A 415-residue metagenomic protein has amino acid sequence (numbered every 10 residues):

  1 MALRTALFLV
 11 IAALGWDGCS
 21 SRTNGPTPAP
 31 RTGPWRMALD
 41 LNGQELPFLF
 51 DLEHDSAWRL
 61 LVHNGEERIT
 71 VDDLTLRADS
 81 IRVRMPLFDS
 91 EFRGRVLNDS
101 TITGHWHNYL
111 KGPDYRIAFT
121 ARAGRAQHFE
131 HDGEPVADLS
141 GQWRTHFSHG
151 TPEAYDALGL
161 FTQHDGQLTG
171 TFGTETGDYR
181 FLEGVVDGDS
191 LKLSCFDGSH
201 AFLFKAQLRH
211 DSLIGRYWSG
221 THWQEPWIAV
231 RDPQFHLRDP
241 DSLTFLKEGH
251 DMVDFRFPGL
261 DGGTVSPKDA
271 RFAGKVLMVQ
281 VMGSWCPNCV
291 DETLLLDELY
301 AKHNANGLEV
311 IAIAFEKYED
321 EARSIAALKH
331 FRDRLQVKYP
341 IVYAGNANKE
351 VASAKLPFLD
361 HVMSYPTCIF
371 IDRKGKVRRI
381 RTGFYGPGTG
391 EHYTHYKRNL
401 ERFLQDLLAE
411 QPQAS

Functional and structural regions predicted by a protein language model:
A29-L97, H128-E130, A137-K205: Central antiparallel beta-sheet cores of small beta-barrel/beta-sandwich binding domains
Y115-F147, P240-L246, M252-D254: Surface-exposed beta-loop interaction hotspot
D232-D269: N-terminal "domain-start" segment that seeds a small globular fold
S266-V290, L296, V310: Short active-site neighborhood of thiol/selenol oxidoreductases, capturing the structured segment around
D291-Q336, A347-K355: Structural microenvironment flanking redox-active thiols in thiol-disulfide oxidoreductases
Q336-P340, F358-I369: Structural micro-motif
S364-S415: Thiol-/selenol-based redox modules, centered on thioredoxin-like and closely related oxidoreductase domains
